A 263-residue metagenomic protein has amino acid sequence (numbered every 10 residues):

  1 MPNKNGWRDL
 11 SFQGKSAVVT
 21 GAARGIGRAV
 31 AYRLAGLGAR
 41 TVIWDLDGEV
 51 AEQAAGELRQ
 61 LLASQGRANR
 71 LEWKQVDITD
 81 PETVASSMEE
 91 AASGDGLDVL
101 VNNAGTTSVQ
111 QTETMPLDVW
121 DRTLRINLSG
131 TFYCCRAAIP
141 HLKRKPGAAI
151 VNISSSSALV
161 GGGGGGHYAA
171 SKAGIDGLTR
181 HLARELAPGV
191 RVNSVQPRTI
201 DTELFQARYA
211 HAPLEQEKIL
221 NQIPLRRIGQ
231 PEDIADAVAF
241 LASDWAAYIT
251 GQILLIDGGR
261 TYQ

Functional and structural regions predicted by a protein language model:
P2-R8, V160, A239, T250-Q263: Short C-terminal tail/terminal secondary-structure segment of NAD(P)H-dependent dehydrogenase/reductase domains
S11-V42: Canonical Rossmann dinucleotide-binding motif of NAD(H)/NADP(H)-dependent dehydrogenases/reductases, specifically
Q111-T112, P116-L124, I150, E215 (+1 more regions): Substrate-binding pocket helix/loop in short-chain dehydrogenase/reductase
M115, G161-A169, H181, R208: Active-site loop-to-helix junction immediately N-terminal to the catalytic Tyr of the SDR YXXXK motif in Rossmann-fold
C135, S171, T179: Active-site helix of classical SDR
P140, A183-P188, A247: Alpha-helical segment proximal to the catalytic Tyr-Lys
S155: Residue(s) in the substrate-gating loop at a strand-loop-helix junction that position the organic substrate next
